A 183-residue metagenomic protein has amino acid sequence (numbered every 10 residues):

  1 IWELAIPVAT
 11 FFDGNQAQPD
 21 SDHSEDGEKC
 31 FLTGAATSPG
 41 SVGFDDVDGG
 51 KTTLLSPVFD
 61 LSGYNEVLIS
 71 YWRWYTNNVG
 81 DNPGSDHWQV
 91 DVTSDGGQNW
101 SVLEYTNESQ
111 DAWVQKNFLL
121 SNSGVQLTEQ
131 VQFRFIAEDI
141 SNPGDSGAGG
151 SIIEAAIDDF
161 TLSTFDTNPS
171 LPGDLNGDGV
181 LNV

Functional and structural regions predicted by a protein language model:
I1-V42, G50, P83-S85: Extracellular glycan-recognition surfaces and repeat-rich motifs
S41-Y64, V114-N117: Short beta-strands within extracellular/lumenal beta-sheet-rich domains
D45-V47, V79-G84, S146-S151: Short consensus segments that form the blades of beta-propeller domains, in both extracellular/periplasmic
L54-N78, W88, E129-S146, F160: Extracellular beta-strand-rich recognition modules
T93-S94: Conserved Ser/Thr-centered positions that define the repeating blades of beta-propeller domains
N107-D166: Terminal, low-complexity interaction segments
L162-N176: Low-complexity, Pro/Thr/Ser/Gly/Ala-rich linker/spacer regions in secreted, extracellular modular proteins
L175-V183: Alpha-helical segments with a strong preference for the paired helices of cellulosomal dockerin domains
